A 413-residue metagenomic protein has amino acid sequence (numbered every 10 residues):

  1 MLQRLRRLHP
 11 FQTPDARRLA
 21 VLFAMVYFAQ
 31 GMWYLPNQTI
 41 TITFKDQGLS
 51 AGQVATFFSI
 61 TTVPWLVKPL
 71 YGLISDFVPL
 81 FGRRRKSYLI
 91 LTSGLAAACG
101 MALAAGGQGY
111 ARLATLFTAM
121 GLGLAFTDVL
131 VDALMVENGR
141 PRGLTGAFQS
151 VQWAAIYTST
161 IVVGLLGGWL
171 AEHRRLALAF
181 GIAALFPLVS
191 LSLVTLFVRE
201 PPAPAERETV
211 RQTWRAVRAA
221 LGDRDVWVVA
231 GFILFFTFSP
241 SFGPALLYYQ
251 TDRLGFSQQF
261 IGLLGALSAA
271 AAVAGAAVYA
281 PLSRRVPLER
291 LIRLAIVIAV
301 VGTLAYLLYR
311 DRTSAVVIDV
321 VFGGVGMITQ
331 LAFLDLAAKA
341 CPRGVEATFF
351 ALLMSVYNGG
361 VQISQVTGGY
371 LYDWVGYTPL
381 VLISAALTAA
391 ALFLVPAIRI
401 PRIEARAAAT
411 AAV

Functional and structural regions predicted by a protein language model:
M1-A16, R199-V229: Juxtamembrane intracellular "pre-TM" segments in multi-pass secondary transporters
R4-W65, W227-F232, F236-L254, I261: Helix-loop boundary and gating motifs at the non-cytosolic
A51-G52, R140-V151, Q258-Q259, R343-L353: Loop-to-transmembrane helix entry/capping segments in MFS-fold secondary transporters and related SLC/MFSD carriers
V67-R83, A171, A274-L288, Y372-D373: Helix-to-loop junctions at the C-terminal end of transmembrane segments in multipass secondary transporters
I90-Q108, V297-R310: C-terminal ends and interior cores of transmembrane alpha-helices in multi-pass membrane transporters/permeases
L103-A104, V189-V198, L382-V413: Multi-pass alpha-helical transporter architecture, strongest for 12-TM Major Facilitator/SLC carriers used
F126-R140, I328-P342: Intracellular juxtamembrane helix-capping segments at the cytosolic ends of symmetry-related transmembrane helices
E289-F333: C-terminal transmembrane helical hairpin of 12-TM major facilitator-type secondary transporters
